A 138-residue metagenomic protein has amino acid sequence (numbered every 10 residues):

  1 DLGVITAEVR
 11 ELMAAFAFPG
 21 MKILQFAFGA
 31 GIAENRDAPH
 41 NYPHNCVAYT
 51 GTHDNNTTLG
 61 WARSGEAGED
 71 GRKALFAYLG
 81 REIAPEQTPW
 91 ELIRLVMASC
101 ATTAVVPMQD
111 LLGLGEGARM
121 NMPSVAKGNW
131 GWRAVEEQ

Functional and structural regions predicted by a protein language model:
D1-Q138: Catalytic cores of glycan-processing enzymes that make or break glycosidic bonds
